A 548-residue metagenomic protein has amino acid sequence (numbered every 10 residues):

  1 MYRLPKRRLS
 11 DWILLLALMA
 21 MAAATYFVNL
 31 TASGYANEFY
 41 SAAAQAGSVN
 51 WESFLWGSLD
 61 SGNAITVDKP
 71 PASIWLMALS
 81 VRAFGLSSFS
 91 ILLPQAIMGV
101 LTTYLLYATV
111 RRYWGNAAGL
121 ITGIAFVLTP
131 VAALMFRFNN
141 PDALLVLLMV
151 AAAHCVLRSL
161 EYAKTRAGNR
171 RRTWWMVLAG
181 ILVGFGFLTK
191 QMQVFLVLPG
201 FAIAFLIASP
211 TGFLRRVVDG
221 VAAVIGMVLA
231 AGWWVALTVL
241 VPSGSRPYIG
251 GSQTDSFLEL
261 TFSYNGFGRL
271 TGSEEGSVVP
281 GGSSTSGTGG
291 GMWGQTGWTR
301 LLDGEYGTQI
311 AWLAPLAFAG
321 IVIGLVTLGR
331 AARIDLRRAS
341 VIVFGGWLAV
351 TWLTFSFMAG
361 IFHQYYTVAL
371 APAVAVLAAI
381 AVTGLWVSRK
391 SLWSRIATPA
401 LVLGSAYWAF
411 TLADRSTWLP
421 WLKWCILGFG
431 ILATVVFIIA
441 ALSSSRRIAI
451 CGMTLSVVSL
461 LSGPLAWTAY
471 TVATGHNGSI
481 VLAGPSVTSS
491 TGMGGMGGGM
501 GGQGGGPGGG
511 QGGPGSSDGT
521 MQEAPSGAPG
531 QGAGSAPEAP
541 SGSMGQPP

Functional and structural regions predicted by a protein language model:
M1-E275, S283-A397, G404-W408, Y470 (+5 more regions): Membrane-integral, polyisoprenol-dependent glycosyltransferases of the GT-C/oligosaccharyltransferase superfamily
E275-M292, M493-G501, G542-G545: Intrinsically disordered, low-complexity linkers and terminal tails enriched in Pro/Gly and often acidic or mixed-charge
R389-M493, M544-P547: Transmembrane helical bundles and short interhelical boundary loops of multi-pass, membrane-embedded
L460-P548: Short periplasmic/luminal acceptor-recognition loop of GT-C membrane glycosyltransferases, typified by
